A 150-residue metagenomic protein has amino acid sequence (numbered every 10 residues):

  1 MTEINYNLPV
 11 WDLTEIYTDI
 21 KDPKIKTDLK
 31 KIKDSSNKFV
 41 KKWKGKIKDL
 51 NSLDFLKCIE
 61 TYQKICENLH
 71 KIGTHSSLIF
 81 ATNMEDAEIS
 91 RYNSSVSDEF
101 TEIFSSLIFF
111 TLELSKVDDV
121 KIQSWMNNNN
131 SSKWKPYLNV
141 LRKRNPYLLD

Functional and structural regions predicted by a protein language model:
M1-D150: A well-structured
